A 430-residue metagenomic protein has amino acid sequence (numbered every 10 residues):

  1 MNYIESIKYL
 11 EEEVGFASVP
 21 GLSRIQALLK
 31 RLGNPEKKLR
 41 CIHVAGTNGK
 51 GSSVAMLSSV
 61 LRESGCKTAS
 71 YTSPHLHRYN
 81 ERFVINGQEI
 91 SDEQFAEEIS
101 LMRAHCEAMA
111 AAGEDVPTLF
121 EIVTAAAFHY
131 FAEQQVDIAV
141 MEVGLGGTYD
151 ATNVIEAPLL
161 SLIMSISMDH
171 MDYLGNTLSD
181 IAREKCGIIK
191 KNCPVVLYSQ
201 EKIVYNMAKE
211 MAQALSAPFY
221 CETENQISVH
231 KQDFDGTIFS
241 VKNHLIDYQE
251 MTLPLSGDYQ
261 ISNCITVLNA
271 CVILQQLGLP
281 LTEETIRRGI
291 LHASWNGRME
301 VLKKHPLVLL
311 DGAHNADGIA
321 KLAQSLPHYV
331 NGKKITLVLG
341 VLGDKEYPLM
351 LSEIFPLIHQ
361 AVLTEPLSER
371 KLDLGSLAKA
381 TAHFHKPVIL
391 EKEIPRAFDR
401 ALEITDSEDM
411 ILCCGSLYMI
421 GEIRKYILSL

Functional and structural regions predicted by a protein language model:
M1-N48, S52-K67, L76-R78, P194-I203 (+1 more regions): N-terminal leader/targeting and accessory segments in enzymes
L22, Q26-K37, E63-E156, D172 (+1 more regions): ATP-dependent carboxylate-amine ligase catalytic core
K38, I138-M141, Y149-L162, I166-H170 (+2 more regions): Nucleotide phosphate-binding/pyrophosphate-handling subdomain across enzymes that bind or process nucleotide phosphates
L57-R62, F131, I354, T381: Hydrophobic alpha-helical packing residues
M109-A112, Q134-E142, P158-E250, C264 (+1 more regions): Acidic, Mg2+-coordinating active-site environments of NTP-dependent enzymes
Y198-S199, M211-D233, T252-D258, T285-H292 (+5 more regions): Beta-strand->loop->alpha-helix junctions that form or flank phosphate-binding loops in nucleotide-handling enzymes
E201-F219, L307-L310, A316, L351-M410: C-terminal helical cap/extension that packs against the catalytic core of soluble nucleotide-cofactor enzymes
S416: Active-site-proximal loop/hinge segments that shape catalytic or ion-binding/gating pockets
